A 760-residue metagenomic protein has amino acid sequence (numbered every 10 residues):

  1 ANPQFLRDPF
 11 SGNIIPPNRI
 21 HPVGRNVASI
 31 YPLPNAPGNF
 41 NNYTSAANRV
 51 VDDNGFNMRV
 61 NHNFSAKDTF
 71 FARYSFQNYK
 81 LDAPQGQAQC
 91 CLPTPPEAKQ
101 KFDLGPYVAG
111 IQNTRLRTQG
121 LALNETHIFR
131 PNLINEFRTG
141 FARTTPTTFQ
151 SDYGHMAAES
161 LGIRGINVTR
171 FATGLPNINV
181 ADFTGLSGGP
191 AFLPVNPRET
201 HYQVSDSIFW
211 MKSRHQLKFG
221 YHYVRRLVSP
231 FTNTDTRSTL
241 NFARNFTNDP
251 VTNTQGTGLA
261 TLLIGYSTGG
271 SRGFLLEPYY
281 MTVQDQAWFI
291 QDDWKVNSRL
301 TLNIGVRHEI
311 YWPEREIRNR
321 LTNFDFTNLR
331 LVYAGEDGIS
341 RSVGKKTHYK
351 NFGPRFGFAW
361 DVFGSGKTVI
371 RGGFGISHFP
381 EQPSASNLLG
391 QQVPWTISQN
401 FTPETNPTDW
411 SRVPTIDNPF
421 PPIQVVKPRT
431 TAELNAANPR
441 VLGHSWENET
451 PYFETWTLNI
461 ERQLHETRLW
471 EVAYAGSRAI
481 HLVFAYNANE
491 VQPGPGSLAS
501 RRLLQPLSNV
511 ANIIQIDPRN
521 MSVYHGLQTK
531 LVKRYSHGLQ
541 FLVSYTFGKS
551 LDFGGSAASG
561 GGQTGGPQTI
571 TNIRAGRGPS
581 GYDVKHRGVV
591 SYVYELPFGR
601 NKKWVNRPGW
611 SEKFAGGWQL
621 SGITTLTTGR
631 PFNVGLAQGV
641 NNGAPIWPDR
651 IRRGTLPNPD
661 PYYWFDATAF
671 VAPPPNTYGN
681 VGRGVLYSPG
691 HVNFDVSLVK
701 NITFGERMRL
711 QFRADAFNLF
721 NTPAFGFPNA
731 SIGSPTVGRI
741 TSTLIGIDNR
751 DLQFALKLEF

Functional and structural regions predicted by a protein language model:
A1-N658, N680-F760: Short acidic-glycine motifs
Y662-N676: Flexible internal linker/loop segments at domain or repeat junctions
